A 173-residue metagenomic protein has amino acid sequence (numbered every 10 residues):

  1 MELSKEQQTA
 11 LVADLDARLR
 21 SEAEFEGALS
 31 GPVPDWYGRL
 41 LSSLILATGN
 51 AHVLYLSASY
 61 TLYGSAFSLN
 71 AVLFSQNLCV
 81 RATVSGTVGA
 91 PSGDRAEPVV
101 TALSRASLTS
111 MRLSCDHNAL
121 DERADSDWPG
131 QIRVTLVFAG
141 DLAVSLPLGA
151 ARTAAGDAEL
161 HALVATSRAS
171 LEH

Functional and structural regions predicted by a protein language model:
M1-P34, G38, V100, R105-H173: Low-complexity intrinsically disordered segments
M1-Q76, V84: Anionic N-terminal interaction surfaces
S57-A71, Q76-Q131: Phosphoinositide-binding peripheral membrane targeting modules
